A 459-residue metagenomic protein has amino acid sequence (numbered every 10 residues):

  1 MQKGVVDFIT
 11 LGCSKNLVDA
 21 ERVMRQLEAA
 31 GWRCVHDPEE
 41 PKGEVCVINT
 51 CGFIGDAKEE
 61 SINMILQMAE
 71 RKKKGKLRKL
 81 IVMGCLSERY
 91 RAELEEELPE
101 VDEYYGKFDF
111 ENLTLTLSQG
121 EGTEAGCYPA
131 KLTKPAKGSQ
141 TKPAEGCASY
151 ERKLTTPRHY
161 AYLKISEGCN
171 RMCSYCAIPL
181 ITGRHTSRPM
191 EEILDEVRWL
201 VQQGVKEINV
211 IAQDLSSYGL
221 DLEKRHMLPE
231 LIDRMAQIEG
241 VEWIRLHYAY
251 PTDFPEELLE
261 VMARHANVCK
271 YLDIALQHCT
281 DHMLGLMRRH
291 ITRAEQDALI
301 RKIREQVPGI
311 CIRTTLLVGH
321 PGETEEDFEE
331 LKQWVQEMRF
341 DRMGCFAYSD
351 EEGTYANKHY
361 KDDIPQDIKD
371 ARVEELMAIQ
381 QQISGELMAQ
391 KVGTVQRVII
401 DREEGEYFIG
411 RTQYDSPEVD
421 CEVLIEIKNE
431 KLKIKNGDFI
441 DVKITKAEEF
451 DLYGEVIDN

Functional and structural regions predicted by a protein language model:
M1-Y218, E257, L272, A294-E305 (+5 more regions): Proteins enriched for Cys/Gly/acidic motifs involved in redox and nucleic-acid/cofactor modification
K79-G84, R89, Q202-F328, Q336: Conserved SAM/AdoMet-binding glycine-rich loop
E111, R171, S216, D281-H282 (+2 more regions): Glycine-centered loop/turn positions within well-structured domains that cap or flank conserved ligand/cofactor-binding
C173, I193, V210, L246 (+7 more regions): Conserved, mostly hydrophobic/aromatic
A212, Y248, L276-H278, T314-V318 (+5 more regions): Active-site proximal loops enriched in glycine and acidic residues that flank catalytic Cys/His/Asp and coordinate
V241, C269-Y271, V307, C311-R313 (+5 more regions): Active-site lining segments that contact anionic ligands and/or coordinate catalytic metals
K270-Y271, L284-G285, P308-C311, E326-F328 (+6 more regions): Extended hydrophobic-aromatic, low-complexity segments
A356-N459: Terminal RNA-binding accessory module
